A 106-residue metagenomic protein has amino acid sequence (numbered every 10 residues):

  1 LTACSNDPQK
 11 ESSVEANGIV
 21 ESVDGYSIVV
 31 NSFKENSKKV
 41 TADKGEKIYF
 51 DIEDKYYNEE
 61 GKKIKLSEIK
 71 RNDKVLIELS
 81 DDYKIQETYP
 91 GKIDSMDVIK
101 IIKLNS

Functional and structural regions predicted by a protein language model:
C4-T41, K62-S106: Short, flexible, surface-exposed loop segments at domain boundaries
K44-G61, I99: Structured surface patches comprising rigid loops and adjacent beta-strands/short helices at the edges of well-ordered
